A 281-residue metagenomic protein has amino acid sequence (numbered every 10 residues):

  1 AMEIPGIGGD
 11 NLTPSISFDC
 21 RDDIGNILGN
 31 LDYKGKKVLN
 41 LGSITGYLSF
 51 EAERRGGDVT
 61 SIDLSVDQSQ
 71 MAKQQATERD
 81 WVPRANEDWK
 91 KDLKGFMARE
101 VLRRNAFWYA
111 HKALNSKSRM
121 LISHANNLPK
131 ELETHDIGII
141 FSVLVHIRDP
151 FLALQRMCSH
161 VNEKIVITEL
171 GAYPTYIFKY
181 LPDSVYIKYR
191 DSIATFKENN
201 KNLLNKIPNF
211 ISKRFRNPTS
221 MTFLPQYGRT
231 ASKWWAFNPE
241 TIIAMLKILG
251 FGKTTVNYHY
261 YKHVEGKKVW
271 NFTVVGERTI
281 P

Functional and structural regions predicted by a protein language model:
A1-G8: N-terminal, positively charged/glycine-rich alpha-helical extensions of SAM-dependent methyltransferases
T13-K36: Conserved alpha-helix/loop element of class I SAM-dependent methyltransferases that forms part of the SAM/SAH-binding
K36-I44: Conserved class I S-adenosyl-L-methionine
T45-G57: Conserved SAM-binding loop of SAM-dependent methyltransferases across substrates and taxa, primarily the Class I
D58-L64: Conserved SAM-binding motif I beta-strand of class I
S69-A110: Glycine-rich phosphate-binding loop and adjoining beta1-alpha1-beta2 segment of Rossmann-like nucleotide-binding folds
R99-R104, N126-E131, I139, R148-I280: S-adenosyl-L-methionine-dependent methyltransferase catalytic module, highlighting the catalytic core
N115-N126: Conserved SAM-binding strand-loop segment of SAM-dependent methyltransferases
